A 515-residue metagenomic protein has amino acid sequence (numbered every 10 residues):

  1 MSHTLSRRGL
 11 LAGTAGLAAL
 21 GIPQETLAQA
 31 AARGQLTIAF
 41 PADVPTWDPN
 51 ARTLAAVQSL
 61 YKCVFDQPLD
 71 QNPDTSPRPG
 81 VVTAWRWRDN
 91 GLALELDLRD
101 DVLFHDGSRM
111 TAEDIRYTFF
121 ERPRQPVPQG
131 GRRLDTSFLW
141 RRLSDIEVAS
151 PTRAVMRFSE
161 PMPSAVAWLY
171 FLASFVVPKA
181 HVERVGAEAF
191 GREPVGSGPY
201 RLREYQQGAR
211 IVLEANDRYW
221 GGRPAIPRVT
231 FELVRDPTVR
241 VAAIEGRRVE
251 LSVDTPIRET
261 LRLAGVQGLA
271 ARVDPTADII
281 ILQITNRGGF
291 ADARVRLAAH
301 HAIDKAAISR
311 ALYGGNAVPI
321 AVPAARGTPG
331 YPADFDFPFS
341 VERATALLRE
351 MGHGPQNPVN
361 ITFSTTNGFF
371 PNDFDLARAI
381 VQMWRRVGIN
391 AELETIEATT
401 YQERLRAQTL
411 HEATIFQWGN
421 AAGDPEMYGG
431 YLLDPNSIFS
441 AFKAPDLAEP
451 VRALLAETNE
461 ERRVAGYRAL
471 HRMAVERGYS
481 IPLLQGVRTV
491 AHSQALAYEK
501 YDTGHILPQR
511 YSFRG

Functional and structural regions predicted by a protein language model:
A39-D89, F120, E193-G196, H505: N-terminal lobe/hinge region of extracytoplasmic solute-binding protein
T83, D89-A93, H105, R157-V176 (+5 more regions): Aromatic-rich, solvent-exposed beta-strand/loop patch
A84-P128, V155, R240-A243, G289-A291: Aromatic- and charge-enriched surface segment that lines or borders ligand/interaction sites
L134-A180: Surface-exposed binding/hinge segments that line and control ligand-binding clefts or catalytic entry sites
Q207, R349-N420, R488: Ligand/substrate-recognition segments at binding pockets and active sites
V212-A215, A291-Q382, A469, M473 (+1 more regions): Append "and occasionally in soluble cytosolic enzymes with long acidic Gly/Pro-rich linkers
R294, V387-Y401, A407, M427-Q494 (+1 more regions): Extracytoplasmic/peripheral linker and loop segments enriched in polar/acidic and small residues with frequent Thr/Pro
V490-G515: Long beta-strand-rich cores associated with HINT superfamily self-processing modules
